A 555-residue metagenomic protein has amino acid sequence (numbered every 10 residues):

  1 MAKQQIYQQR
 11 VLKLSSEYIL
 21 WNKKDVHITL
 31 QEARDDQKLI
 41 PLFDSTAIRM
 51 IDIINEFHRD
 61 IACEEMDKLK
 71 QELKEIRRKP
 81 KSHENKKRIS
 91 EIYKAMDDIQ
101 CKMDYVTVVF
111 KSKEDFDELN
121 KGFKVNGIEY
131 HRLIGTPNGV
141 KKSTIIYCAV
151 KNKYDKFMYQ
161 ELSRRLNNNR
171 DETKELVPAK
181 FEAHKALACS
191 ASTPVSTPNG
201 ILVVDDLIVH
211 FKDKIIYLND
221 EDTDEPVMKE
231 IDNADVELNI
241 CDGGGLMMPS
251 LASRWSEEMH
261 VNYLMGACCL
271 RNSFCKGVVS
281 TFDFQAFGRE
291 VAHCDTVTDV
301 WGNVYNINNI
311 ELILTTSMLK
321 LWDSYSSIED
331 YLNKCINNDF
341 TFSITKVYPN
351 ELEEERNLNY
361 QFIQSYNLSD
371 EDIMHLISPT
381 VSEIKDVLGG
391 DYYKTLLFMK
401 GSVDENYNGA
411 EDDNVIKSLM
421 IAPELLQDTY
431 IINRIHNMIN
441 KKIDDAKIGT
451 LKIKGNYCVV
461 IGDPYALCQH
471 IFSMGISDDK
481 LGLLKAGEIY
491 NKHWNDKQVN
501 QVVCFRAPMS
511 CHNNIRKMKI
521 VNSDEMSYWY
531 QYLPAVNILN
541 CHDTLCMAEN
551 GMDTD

Functional and structural regions predicted by a protein language model:
M1-M552: Conserved small-residue
